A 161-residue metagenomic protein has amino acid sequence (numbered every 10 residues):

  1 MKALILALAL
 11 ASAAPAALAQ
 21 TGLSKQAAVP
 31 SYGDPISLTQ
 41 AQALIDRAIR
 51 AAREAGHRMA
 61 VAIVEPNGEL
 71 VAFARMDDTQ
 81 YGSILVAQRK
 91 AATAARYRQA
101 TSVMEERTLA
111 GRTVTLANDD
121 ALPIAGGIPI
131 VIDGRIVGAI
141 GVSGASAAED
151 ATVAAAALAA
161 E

Functional and structural regions predicted by a protein language model:
M1-L4: Positively charged n-region of N-terminal signal peptides that target proteins for export
A13-A16: N-terminal signal peptide c-region/cleavage motif recognized by signal peptidases
Q20-E161: Flexible, solvent-exposed loop/hinge segments and secondary-structure transition points
